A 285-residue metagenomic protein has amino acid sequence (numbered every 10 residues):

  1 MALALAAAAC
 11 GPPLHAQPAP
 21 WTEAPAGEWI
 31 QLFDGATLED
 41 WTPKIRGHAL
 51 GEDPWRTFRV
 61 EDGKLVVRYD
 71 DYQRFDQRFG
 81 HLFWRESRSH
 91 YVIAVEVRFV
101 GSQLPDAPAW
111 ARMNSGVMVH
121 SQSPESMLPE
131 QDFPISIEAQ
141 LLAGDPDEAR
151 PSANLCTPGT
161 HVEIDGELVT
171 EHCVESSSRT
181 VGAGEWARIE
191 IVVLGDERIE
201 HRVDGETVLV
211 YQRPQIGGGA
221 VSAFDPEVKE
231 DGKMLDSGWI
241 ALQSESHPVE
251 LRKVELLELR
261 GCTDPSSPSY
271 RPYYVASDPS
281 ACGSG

Functional and structural regions predicted by a protein language model:
M1-A9: Bacterial N-terminal signal peptides
L14-A276: Carbohydrate-interacting regions of secretory-pathway proteins
A276-G285: Short, disulfide-bonded extracellular cysteine-rich repeat modules
